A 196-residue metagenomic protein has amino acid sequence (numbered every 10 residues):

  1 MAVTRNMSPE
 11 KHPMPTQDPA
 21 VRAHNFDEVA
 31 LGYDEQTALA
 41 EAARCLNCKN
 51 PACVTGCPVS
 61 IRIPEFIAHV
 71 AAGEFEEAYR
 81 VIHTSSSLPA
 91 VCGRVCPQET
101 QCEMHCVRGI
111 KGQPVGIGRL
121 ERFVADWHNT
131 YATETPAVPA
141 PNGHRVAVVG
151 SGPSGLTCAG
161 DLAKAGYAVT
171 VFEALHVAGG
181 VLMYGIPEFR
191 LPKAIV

Functional and structural regions predicted by a protein language model:
M1-N142: Ferredoxin-type iron-sulfur electron-transfer modules and their immediate structural context
C48, V149, F172-A174: Generic beta-strand/beta-sheet core signal
S87, G152-S154, V177: Residue-level detector of alpha-helix initiation sites
Q101, T157, G180: Conserved SAM/SAH-binding loop-helix junction of Class I S-adenosyl-L-methionine-dependent methyltransferases
G109, L120, S151, A174-L175: Fold-independent oxyanion-binding glycine-rich loops and adjacent beta-strand/coil segments at enzyme active sites
E121, D161, L182-Y184: Short acidic, glycine/serine/threonine-rich loops at helix termini
H144-T170: N-terminal Rossmann-like FAD-binding beta1-loop-alpha1 element of flavoenzymes
A168-V171, L175-V196: Rossmann-like dinucleotide-binding cores of NAD(P)H-dependent redox enzymes
